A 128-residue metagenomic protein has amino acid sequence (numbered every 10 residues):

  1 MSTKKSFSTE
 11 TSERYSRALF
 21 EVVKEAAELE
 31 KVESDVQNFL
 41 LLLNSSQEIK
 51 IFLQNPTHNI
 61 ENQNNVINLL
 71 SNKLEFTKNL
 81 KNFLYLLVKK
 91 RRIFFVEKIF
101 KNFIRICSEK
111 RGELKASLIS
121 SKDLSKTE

Functional and structural regions predicted by a protein language model:
M1-E128: Elongated, mostly alpha-helical coiled-coil "stalk/stator" tethers of large membrane protein machines
